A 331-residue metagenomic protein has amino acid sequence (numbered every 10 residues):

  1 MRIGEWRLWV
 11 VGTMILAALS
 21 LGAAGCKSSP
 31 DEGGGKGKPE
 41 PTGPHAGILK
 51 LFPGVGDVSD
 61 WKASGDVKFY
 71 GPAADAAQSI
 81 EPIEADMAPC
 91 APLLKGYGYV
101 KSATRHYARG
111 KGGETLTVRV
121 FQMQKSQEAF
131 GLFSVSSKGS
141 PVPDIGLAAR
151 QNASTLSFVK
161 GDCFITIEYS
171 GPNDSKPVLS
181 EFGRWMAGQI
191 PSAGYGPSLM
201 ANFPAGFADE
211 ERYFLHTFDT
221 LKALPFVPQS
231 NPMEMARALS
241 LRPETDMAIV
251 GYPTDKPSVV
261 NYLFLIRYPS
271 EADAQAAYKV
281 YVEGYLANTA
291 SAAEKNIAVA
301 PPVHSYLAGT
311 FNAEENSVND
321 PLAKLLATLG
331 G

Functional and structural regions predicted by a protein language model:
M1-R2, G22: Coiled-coil-like amphipathic alpha-helices with heptad-repeat character
R2-M14: Bacterial N-terminal signal peptides that target proteins for export
I15-A18, G22-T117, F121-G331: Soluble, non-membrane globular domain cores that form compact, hydrophobic packing and curved binding surfaces
